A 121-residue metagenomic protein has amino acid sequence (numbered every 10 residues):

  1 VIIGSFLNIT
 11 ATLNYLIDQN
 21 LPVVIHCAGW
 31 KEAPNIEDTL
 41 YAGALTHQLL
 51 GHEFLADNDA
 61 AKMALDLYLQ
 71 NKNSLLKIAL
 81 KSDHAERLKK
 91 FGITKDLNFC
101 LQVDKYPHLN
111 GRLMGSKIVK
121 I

Functional and structural regions predicted by a protein language model:
V1-L49: Conserved mixed alpha/beta catalytic, RNA-binding, or beta-rich assembly cores of soluble enzyme, regulatory
I36-G43, H47-I121: Long, charged alpha-helical interface segments
